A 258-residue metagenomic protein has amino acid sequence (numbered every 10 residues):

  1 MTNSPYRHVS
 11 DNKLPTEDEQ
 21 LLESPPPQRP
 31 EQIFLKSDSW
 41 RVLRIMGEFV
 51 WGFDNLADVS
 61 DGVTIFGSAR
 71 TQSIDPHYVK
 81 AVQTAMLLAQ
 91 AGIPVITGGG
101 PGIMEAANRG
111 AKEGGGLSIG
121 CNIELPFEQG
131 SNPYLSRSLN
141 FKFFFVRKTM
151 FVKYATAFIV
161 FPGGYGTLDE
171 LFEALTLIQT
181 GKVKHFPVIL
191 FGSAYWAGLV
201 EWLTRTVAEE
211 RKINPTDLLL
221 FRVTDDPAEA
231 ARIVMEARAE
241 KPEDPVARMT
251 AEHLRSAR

Functional and structural regions predicted by a protein language model:
T2-L14, D18-L22, P27-C121, G130: Glycine-rich beta-alpha loop segments
L56-D58, L87-A89, A111-K112, Q129-P133 (+3 more regions): Solvent-exposed alpha-helices and their adjacent loops that cap or buttress functional pockets in soluble metabolic
D61-T64, P94, G116-G120, S136-S138 (+3 more regions): Structural motif
V79, G102-F161: Acidic/glycine-enriched connector segments
N108-G110, G130-P133, E170-E173, V200-L203: Short acidic, glycine/serine/threonine-rich loops at helix termini
E124-G130, T167, Y195-G198: Short gly/pro/ser/thr-enriched loop/turn and capping motifs at secondary-structure boundaries
K142-A194, R238-E243: Active-site/ligand-binding-proximal alpha/beta "capping" segment
L190-R258: C-terminal functional extensions of proteins
